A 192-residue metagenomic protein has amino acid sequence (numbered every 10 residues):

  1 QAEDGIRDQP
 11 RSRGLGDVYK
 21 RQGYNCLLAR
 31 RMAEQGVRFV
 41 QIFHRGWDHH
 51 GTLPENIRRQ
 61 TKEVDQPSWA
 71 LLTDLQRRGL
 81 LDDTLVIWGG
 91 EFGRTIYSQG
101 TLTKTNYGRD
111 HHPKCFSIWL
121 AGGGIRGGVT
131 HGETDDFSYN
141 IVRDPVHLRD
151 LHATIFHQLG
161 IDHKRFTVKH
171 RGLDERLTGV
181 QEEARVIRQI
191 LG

Functional and structural regions predicted by a protein language model:
Q1-Y19: Single conserved hydrophobic/aromatic residue that forms the stacking wall/gate of nucleotide- or nucleobase-binding
R13-G192: Ligand-binding pockets and gating/stacking loops
